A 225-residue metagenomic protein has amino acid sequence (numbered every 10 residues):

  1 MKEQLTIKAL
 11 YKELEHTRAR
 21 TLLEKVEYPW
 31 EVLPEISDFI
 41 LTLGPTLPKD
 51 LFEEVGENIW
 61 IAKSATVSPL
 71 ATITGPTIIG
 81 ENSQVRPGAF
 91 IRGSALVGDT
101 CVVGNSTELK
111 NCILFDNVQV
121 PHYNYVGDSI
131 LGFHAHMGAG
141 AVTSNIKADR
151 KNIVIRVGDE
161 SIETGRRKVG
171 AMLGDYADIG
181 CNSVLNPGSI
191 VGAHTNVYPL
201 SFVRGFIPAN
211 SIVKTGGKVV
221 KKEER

Functional and structural regions predicted by a protein language model:
M1-N58, H194, L200, A209-S211 (+1 more regions): Terminal amphipathic alpha-helical/low-complexity segments used for targeting or macromolecular assembly
K12, A19-R20, L114-D116, P121-R225: Glycine-rich hexapeptide-repeat left-handed beta-helix
Y28, A65, S83, C112 (+1 more regions): Conserved hydrophobic/aromatic pocket- or pore-lining residues that grip, position, or stack substrates in active sites
T46-F52, S64, E160-I162: Short gly/ser/thr-rich secondary-structure transition/capping motifs
G56, A62, S68, G132 (+1 more regions): Residue-level recognition of the GNAT/N-acetyltransferase active site
I61-S106: Glycine-rich active-site/cofactor-binding loop and its immediate structural neighborhood
